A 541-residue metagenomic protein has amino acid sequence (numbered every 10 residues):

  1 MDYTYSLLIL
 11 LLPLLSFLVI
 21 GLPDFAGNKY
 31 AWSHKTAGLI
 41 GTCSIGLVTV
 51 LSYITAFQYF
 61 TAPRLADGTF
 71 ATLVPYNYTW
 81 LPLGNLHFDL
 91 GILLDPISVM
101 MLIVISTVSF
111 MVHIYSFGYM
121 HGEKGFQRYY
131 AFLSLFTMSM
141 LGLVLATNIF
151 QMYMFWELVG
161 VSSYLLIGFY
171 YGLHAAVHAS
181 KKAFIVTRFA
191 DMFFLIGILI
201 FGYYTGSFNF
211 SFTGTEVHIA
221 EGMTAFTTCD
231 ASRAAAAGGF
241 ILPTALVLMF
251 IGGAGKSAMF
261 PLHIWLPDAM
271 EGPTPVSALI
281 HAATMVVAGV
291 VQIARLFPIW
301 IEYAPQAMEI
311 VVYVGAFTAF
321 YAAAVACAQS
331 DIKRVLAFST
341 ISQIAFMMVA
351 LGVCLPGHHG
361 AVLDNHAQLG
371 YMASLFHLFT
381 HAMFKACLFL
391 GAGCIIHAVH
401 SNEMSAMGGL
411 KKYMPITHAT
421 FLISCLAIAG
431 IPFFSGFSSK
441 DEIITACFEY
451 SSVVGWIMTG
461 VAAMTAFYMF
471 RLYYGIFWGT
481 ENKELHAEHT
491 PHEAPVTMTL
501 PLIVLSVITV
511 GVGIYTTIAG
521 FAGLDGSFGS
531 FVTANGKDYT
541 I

Functional and structural regions predicted by a protein language model:
M1-L7, P23-A131, Y204-A237, P243 (+3 more regions): Transmembrane helix-loop-helix hairpins at membrane boundaries of multipass inner-membrane proteins
Y3-I9, P13-L14, A31, Q151 (+1 more regions): Hydrophobic alpha-helical transmembrane segments of multi-pass integral membrane proteins
T4, L8-L11, L15, V19 (+4 more regions): Residue-level signal for short hydrophobic patches within transmembrane helices of multi-pass membrane transporters
L10-G27, A254, A258, A319: N-terminal signal-anchor/start-transfer transmembrane helix
L10-L18, S44-S52, L102-M111, A462-M464 (+2 more regions): Hydrophobic cores of alpha-helical transmembrane segments in multi-pass integral membrane proteins
M111-M152, V161-T497, S506-T516: Hydrophobic transmembrane alpha-helices and their helix-loop junctions in integral membrane proteins
E157: Short phosphate-coordinating micro-motif centered on Lys-Gly-acidic
P491-I541: Hard-cation-handling environments
